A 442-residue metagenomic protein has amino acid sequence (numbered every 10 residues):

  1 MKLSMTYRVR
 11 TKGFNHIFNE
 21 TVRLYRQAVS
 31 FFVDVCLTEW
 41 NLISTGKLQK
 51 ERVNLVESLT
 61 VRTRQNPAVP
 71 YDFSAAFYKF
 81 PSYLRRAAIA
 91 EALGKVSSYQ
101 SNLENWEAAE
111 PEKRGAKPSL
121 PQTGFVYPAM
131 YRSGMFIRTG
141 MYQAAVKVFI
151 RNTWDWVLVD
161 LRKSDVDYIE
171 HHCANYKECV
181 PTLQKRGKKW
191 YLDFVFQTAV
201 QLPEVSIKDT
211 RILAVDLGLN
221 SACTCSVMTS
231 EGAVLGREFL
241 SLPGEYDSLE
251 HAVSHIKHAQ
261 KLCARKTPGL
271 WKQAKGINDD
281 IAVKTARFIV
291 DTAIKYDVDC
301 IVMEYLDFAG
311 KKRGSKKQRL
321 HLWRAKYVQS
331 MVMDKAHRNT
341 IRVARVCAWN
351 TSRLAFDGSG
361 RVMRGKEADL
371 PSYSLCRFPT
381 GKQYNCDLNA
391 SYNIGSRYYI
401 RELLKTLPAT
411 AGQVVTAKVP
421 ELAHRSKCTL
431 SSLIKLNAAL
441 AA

Functional and structural regions predicted by a protein language model:
M1-A442: Nucleic-acid substrate recognition interfaces
